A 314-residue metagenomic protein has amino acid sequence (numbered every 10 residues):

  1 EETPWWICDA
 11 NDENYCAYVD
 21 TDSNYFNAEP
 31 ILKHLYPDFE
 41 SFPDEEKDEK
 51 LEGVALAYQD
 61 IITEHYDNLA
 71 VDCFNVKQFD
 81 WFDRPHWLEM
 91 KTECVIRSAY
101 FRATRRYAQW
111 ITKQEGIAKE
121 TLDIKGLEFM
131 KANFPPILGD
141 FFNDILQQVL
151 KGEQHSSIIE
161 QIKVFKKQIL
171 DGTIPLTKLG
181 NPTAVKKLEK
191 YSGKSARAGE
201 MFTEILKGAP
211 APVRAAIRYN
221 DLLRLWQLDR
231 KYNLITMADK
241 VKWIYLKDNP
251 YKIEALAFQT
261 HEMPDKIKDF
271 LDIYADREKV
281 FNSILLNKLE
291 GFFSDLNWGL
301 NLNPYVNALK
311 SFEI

Functional and structural regions predicted by a protein language model:
E1-V19, A28-I314: DNA-dependent DNA polymerase catalytic subunits
Y25: Catalytic core of nucleotidyl cyclases, primarily class III adenylyl/guanylyl cyclases
